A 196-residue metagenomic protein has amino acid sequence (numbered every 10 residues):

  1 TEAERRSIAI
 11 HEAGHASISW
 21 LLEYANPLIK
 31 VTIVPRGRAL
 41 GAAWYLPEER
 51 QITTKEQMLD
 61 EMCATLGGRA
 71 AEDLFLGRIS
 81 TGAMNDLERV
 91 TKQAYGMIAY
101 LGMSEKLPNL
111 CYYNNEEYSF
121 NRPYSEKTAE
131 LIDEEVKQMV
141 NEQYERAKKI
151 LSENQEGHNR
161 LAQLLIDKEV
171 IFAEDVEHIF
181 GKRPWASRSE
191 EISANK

Functional and structural regions predicted by a protein language model:
A3-K196: Soluble catalytic regions of large protease machineries
